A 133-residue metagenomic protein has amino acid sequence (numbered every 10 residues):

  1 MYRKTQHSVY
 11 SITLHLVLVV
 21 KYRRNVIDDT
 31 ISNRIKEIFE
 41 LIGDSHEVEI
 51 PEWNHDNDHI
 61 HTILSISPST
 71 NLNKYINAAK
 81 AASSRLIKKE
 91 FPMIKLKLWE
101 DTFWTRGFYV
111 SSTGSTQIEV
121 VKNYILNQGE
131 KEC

Functional and structural regions predicted by a protein language model:
M1-C133: Basic nucleic-acid-binding interfaces
